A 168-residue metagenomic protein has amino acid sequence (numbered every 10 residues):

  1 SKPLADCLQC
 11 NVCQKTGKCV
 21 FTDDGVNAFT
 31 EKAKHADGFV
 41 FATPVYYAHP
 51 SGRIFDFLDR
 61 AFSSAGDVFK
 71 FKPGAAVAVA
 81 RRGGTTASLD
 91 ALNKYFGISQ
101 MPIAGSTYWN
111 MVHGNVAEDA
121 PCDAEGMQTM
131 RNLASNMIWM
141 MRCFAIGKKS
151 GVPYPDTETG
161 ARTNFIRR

Functional and structural regions predicted by a protein language model:
S1-C7, S106-V116: Short connector loops at secondary-structure junctions
S1-S64, A120-R168: N-terminal beta1-alpha1-beta2 submodule of the flavodoxin-like/Rossmannoid cofactor-binding fold
G52, A65-H113, C122-R131: Short, glycine-/small-residue-rich phosphate/pyrophosphate-handling segment
